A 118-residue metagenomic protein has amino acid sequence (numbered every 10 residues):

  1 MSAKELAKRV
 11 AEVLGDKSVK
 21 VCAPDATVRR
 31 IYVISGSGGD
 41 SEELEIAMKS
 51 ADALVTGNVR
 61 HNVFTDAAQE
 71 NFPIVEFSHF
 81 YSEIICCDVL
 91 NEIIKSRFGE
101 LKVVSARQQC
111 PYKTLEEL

Functional and structural regions predicted by a protein language model:
M1-L118: Hydrophobic structural segments
